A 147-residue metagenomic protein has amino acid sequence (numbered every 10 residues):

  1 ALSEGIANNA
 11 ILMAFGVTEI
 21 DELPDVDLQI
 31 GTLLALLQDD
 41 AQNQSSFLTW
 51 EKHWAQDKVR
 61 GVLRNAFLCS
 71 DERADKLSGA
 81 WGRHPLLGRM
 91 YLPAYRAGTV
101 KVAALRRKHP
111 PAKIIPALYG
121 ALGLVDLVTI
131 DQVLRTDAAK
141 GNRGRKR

Functional and structural regions predicted by a protein language model:
A1: Post-HEXXH active-site segment of zinc metalloproteases
E4, N8-L86: Long, amphipathic alpha-helical stalk/connector segments used for oligomerization, subunit docking, or mechanical
F67-R147: C-terminal, non-catalytic "cap/extension" segments appended to globular domains
